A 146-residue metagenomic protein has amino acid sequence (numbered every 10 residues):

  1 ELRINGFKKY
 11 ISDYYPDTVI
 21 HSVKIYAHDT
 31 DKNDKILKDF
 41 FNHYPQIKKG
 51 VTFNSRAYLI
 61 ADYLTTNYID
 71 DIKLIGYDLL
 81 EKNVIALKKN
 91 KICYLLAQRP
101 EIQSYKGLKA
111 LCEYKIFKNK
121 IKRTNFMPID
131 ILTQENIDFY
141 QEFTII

Functional and structural regions predicted by a protein language model:
E1-T18, L59-I60, Q103: Short, solvent-exposed amphipathic alpha-helices that sit in or adjacent to ligand/effector-binding or catalytic
F7, H21, I25-K82: Hydrophobic alpha-helical
Y10-D17, H43, N90, Y114-K118: Change "in soluble alpha/beta enzymes" to "in soluble alpha/beta proteins
I11, R99-I146: Hinge/cleft segment of the Venus flytrap/periplasmic-binding protein
L80-K88, I92: Flexible loop/hinge segments that line or gate small-molecule binding clefts
K89-E101: Short beta-strand elements at the ligand-binding edges of bilobed clamshell
